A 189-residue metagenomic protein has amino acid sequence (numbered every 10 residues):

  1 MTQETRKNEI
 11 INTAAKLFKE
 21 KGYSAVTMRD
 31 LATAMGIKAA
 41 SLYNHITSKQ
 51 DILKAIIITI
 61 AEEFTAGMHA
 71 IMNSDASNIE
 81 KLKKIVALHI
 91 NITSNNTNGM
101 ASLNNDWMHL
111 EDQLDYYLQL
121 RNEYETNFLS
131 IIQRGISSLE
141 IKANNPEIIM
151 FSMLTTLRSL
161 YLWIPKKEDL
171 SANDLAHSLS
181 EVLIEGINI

Functional and structural regions predicted by a protein language model:
M1-T5: N-terminal intrinsically disordered/low-complexity leader segments
R6-E9, L17-D51, A55: Helix-turn-helix
I11, I57, A61, L82 (+4 more regions): Amphipathic, non-transmembrane alpha-helical scaffold segments
T13-L17, I92, T156: Short amphipathic alpha-helical elements of helix-turn-helix/winged-helix folds
I46, N104-L110: Short helix-capping/turn signature of helix-turn-helix
A55, T59, H69-N95, I149-M153: Hydrophobic alpha-helical connector segments
E62-T65, H69, N95, Q113-S138 (+1 more regions): Amphipathic alpha-helical packing segments from all-alpha helical-bundle domains
M100-N105, L114, L118, I136-V182: Hydrophobic/aromatic-rich alpha-helical bundle segments in the mid-to-C-terminal region
